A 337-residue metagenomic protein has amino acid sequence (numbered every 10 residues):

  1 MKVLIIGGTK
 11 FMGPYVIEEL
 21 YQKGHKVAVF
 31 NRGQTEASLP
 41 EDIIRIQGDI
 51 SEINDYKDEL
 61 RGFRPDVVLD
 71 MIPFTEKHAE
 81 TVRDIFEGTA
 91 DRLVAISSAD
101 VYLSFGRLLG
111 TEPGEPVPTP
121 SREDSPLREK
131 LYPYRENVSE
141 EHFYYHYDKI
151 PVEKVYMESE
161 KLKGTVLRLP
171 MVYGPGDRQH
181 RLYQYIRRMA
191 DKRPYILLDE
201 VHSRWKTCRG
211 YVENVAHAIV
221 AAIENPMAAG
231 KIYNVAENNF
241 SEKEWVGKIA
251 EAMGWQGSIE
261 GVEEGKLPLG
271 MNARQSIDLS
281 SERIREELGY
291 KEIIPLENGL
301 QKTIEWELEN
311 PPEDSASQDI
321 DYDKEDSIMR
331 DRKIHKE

Functional and structural regions predicted by a protein language model:
V3-K23: N-terminal Rossmann NAD(P)H-binding glycine-rich loop of SDR-like oxidoreductase domains
I6, G174, L198-W205, I232-F240 (+3 more regions): Glycine-rich Rossmann NAD(P)(H)-binding loop
T81-I150: Conserved Rossmann-fold NAD(P)-dependent oxidoreductase catalytic core, especially the SDR/UDP-sugar
E140, I150-G176: Conserved beta-loop-beta element that borders a ligand/cofactor-binding pocket
I186-I196, S203-F240: Alpha-helical substrate-binding/gating segment
A218-S276, S280-S281, M329-K336: Mid/C-terminal beta-alpha module of Rossmann-like enzyme folds, strongest in SDR-family dehydrogenases/epimerases
K266-K291, E309-S315, E325-S327: Conserved C-terminal active-site "lid" loop/helix of NAD(P)H-dependent oxidoreductases that clamps the redox cofactor
L296-E337: Amphipathic terminal alpha-helices
